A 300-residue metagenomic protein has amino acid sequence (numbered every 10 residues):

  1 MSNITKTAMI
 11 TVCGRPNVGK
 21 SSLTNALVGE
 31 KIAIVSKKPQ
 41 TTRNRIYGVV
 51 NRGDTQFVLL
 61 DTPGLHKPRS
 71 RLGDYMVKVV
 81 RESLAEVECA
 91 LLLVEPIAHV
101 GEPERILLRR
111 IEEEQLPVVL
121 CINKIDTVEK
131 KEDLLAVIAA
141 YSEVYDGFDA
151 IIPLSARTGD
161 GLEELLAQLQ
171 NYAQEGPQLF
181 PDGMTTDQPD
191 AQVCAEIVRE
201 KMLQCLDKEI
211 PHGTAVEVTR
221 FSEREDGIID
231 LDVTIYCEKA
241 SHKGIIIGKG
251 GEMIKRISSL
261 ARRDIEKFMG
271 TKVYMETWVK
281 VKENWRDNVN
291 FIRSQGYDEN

Functional and structural regions predicted by a protein language model:
M1-C89, V94: Conserved G1/Walker A P-loop phosphate-binding module
T11, N25, N44, G48 (+11 more regions): Solvent-exposed alpha-helical segments within well-ordered globular domains of core cellular machineries
G19, G161, M253: Conserved glycine(s) of the Walker
E30, V49, G53, P68 (+9 more regions): Conserved, well-folded catalytic cores of nucleic-acid-processing and energy-transducing macromolecular machines
T42, H66-K67, H99-V100, V128-E129 (+1 more regions): Catalytic P-loop NTPase motifs of RecA-like helicase/translocase cores
N51-Q56, K78-I151, S222-E225: Conserved C-terminal guanine-recognition region of P-loop GTPase G domains, centered on the G4
P117-V119, D126-T186, D190: Canonical P-loop GTPase G-domain recognition
D190-N300: P-loop NTP-binding site
